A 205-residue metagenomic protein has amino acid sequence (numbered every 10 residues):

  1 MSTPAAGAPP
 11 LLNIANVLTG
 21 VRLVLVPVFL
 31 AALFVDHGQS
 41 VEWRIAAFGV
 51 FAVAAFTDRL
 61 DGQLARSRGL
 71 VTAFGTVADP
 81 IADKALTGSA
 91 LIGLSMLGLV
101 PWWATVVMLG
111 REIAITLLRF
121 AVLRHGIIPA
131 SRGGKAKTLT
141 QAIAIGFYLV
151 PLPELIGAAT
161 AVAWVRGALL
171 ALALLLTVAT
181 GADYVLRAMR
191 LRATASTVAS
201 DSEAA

Functional and structural regions predicted by a protein language model:
M1-V21, L25-V26, R44-A55, H125-A205: C-terminal membrane-associated helical module and adjoining short loops/tails
L12-V17, T72-D79: Short, amphipathic, aromatic/basic-enriched membrane-interface segments that mark the entry/exit of transmembrane
V24, F56-L64, I81, A85 (+2 more regions): Active-site His/Glu-centered metal-binding helix of metallohydrolases
L25-F74, A90-V106, A161-V178: Membrane-embedded alpha-helical segments that form the functional core of polytopic membrane enzymes, especially those
Q63-S67, A121, M189: Membrane-interface helix caps of multi-pass small-molecule transporters
A104, I113-L117, A142-V150: Mid-bilayer segments of alpha-helical transmembrane spans in multi-pass integral membrane proteins that mediate
I115-P129: Membrane-helix boundary/interface segments in integral membrane proteins
